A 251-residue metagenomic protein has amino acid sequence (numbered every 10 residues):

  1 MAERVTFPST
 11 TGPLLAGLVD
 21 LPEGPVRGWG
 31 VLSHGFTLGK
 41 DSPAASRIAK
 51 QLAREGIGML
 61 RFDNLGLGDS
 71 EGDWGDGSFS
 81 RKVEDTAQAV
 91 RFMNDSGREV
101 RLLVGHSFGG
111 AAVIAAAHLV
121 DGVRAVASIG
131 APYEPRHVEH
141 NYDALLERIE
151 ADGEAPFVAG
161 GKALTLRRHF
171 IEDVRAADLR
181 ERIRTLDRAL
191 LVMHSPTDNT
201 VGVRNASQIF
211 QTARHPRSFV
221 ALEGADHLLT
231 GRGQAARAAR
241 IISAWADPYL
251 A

Functional and structural regions predicted by a protein language model:
M1-P25: N-terminal cap/lid segment of alpha/beta-hydrolase-fold proteins
F36-A49, N64, R204: The serine-hydrolase catalytic nucleophile loop
K40, L67-R98: Catalytic nucleophile-loop/oxyanion-hole region of alpha/beta-hydrolase and closely related hydrolase-like folds
A49-E71: Conserved alpha/beta-hydrolase
D121-H169: Hydrolase active-site cap/lid region
L186-D187, V192-H194, D198: Short beta-strand/loop motif that positions the catalytic acidic residue of the alpha/beta-hydrolase fold
N199-N205, T230: Conserved alpha/beta-hydrolase "acid-adjacent" motif
A225-R237: Catalytic histidine-centered segment of alpha/beta-hydrolase-like enzymes
